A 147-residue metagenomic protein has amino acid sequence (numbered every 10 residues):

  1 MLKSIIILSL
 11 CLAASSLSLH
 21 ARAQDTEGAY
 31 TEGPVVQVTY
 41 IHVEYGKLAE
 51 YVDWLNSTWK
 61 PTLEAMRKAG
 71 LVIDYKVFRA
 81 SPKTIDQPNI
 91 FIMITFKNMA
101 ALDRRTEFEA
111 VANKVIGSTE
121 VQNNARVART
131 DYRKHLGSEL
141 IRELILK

Functional and structural regions predicted by a protein language model:
M1-L8: Bacterial N-terminal signal peptides that target proteins for export
L19-Q24: Boundary of Sec targeting at the N-terminus
T26-Y30, P61, A65-I73, M93-R142: An amphipathic, aromatic/His-enriched active-site/gating alpha helix that lines ligand/cofactor pockets
Y30, P34-V38, A49-E50: N-terminal export/targeting and maturation segments
P34-V43, D74-V115, K147: Short, well-ordered beta-strand segments in beta-rich or mixed alpha/beta enzyme and ligand-binding folds
E44-P88: N-terminal, post-signal-peptide region of Sec/Tat-exported proteins
